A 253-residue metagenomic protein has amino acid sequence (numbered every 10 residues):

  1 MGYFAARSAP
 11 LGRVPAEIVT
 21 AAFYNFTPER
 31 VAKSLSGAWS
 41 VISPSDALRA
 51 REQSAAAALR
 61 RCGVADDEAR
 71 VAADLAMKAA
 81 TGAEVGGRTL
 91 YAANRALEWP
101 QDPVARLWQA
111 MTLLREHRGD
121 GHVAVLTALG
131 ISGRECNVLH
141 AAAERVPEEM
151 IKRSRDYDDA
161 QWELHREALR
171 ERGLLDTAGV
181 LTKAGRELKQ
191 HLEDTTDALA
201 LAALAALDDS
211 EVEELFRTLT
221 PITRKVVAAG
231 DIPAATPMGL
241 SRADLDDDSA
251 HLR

Functional and structural regions predicted by a protein language model:
M1-E163, A235-R253: Phosphate/adenylate-binding glycine loop and adjacent helical scaffold
A142-V146, L169-G173, T196: Alpha-helix capping/termination and helix-coil
Y157, D176-V180: Basic, Lys/Arg-rich alpha-helical nucleic-acid-recognition elements, primarily the DNA-binding modules of transcription
Q161-L175, G185: Basic amphipathic alpha-helical segments that dock to polyanions
V180-A198: Short, cationic-aromatic polyanion-contact patches
A202-R253: Terminal interaction helix/tail motif
